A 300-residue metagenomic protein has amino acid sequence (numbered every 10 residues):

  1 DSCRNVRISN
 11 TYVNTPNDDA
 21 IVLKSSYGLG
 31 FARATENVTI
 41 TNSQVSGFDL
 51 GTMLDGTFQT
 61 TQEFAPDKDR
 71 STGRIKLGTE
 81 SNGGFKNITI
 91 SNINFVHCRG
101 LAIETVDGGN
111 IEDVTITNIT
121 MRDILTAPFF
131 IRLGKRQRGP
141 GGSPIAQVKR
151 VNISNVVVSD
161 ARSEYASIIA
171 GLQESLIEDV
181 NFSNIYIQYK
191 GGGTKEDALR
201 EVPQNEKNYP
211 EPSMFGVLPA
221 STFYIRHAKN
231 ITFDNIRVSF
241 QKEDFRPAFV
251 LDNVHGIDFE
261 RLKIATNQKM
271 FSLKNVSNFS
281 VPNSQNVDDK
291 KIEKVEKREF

Functional and structural regions predicted by a protein language model:
D1-F300: Extracellular/periplasmic carbohydrate-active domains that bind, remodel, or depolymerize complex polysaccharides
